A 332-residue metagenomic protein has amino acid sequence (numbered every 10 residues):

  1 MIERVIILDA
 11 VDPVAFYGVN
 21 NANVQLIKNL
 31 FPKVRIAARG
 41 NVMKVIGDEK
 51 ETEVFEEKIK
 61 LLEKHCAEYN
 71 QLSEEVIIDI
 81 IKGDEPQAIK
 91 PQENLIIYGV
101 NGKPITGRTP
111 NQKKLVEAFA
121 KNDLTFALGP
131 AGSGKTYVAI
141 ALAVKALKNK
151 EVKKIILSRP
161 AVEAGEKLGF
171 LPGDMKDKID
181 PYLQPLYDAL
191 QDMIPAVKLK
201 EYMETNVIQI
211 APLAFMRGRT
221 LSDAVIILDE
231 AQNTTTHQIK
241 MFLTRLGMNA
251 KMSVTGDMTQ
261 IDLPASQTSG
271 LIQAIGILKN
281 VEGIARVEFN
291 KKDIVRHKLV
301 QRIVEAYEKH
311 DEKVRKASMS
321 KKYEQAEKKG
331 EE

Functional and structural regions predicted by a protein language model:
M1-V14: N-terminal presequence-like segments and adjacent domain-start helices
V11, N21, E49-K50, N233 (+1 more regions): Short, surface-exposed acidic/glycine-rich loop or hinge patches that mediate macromolecular interfaces
V11-F31: Short amphipathic alpha-helix segments
N23, F55-K58, I239: Hydrophobic side chains in well-ordered alpha-helices
N29, I36-Q92: Interdomain "pre-motor" coupling segment immediately N-terminal to P-loop NTPase/helicase cores
F31-P32, I194: A broad structural signal for alpha-helix termini and local helix breaks/kinks
P32-I36, R286-V287: A short linear hydrophobic-aromatic micro-motif
V42, I46, Y98-L228, Q232-E332: Conserved helicase motor core of SF1/SF2 NTP-dependent helicases
